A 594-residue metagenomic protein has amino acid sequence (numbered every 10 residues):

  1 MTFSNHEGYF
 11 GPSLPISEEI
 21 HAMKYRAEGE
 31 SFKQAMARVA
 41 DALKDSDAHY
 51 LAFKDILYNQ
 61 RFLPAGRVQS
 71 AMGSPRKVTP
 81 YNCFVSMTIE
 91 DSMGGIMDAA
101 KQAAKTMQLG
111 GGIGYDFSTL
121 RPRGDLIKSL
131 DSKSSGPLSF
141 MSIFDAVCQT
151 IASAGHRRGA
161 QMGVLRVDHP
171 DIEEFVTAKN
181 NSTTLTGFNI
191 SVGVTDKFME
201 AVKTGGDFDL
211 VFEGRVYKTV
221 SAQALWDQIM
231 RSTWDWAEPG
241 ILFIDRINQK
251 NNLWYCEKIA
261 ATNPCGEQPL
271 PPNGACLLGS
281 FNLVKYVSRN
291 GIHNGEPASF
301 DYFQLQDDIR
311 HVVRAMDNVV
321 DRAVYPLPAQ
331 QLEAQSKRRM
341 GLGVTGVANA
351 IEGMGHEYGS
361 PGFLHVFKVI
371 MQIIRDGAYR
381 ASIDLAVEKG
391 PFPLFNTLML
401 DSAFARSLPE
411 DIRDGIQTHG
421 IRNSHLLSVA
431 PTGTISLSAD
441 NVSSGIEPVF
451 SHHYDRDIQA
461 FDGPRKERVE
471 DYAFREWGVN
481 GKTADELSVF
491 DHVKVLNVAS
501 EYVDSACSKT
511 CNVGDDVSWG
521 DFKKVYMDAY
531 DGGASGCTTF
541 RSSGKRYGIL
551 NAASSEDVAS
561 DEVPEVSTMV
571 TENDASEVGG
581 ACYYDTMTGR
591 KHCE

Functional and structural regions predicted by a protein language model:
M1-P80, W226-M230, M527, D531 (+3 more regions): Acidic/polar, glycine-rich intrinsically disordered N-terminal extensions of enzymes
T2-E7, G11, Y81-Y302, Y325 (+3 more regions): Active-site cavity-forming subdomains of large catalytic enzyme subunits
P12, I56-G73, V167, V313-R322 (+1 more regions): Core structural elements
P12-L14, T177, G193-V194, F198 (+8 more regions): Terminal amphipathic helices with adjacent charged low-complexity linkers/tails
Q34-R76, P80-V85, G94, E173 (+5 more regions): Gly/Pro-rich turn-and-neighbor structural signature
H49-F53, G112-D116, G155-M162, G240-F243 (+5 more regions): Flexible, glycine/charged-enriched surface loops at secondary-structure junctions
G214-R215, D308-Q331, H356-T432, S508 (+1 more regions): Internal maturation/activation junctions in enzymes
A260, G266-P269, M316-D321, S402-A405 (+4 more regions): Catalytic alpha/beta core of large soluble enzyme barrels
